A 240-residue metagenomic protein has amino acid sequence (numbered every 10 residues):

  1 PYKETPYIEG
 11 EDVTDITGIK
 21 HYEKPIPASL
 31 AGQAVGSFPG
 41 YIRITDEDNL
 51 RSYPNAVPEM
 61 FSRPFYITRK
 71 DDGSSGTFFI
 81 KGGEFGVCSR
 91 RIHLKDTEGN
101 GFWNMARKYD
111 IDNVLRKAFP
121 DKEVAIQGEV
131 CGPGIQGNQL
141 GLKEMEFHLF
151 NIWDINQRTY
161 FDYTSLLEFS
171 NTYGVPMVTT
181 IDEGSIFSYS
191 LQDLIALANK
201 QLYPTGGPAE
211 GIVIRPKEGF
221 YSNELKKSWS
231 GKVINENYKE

Functional and structural regions predicted by a protein language model:
P1-E240: Core nucleotide-handling region used for phosphoryl-transfer chemistry
